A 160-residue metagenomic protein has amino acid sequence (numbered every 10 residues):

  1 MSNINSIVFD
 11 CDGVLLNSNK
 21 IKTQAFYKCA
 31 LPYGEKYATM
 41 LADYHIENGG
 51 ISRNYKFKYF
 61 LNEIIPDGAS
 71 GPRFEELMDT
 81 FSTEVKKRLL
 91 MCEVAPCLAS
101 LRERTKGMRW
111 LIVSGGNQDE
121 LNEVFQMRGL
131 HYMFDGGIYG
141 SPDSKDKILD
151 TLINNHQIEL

Functional and structural regions predicted by a protein language model:
S2-C11, L15-P96: N-terminal helical cap/lid subdomain that shapes the substrate entry/recognition surface in HAD-like hydrolases
S6, K145-L160: Conserved Lys-Pro-Asp/Glu-containing loop-to-beta segment of HAD-superfamily phosphomonoesterases, centered on
I21, S52, D119-E120, D143-K147: Short alpha-helical
F26, F57, L121-F125, F134 (+1 more regions): Hydrophobic packing residues within well-ordered alpha-helices of enzyme cores
A30, L61, F125, G129 (+1 more regions): Conserved hydrophobic residues forming the short capping helix/wall of the S-adenosyl-L-methionine
Y44-H45, F74-E75, L130-K145: A short, structured active-site edge motif that brings together acidic residues
T83-I112, Q118, N122, D146-K147: Short, acidic loop-to-helix structural element flanking the phosphoryl-transfer center in phosphate-processing enzymes
G107-I112, D135-G136, L160: Short active-site oxyanion
